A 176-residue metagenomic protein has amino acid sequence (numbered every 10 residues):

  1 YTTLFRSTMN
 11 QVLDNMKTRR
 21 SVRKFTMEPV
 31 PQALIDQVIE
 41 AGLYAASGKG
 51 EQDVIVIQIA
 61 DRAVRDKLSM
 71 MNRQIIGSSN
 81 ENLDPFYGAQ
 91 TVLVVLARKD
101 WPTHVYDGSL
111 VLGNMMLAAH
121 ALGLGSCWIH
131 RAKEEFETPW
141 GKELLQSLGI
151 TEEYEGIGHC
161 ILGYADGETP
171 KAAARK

Functional and structural regions predicted by a protein language model:
Y1-L4: Short, small-residue-biased leader/transition segments that mark boundaries at the very start of proteins
R6-T91: N-terminal amphipathic, basic helical "cap/leader" segment at the start of enzyme domains
D14-N15, S21, I150, Y154-K176: C-terminal helix-cap and adjacent tail motif
M27, A97, L162-Y164: Short beta-strand-to-loop capping motifs
G42, L93, K99-L144: Small-aliphatic-rich amphipathic alpha-helix that forms the alpha element of a beta-alpha
G48-E51, D84-Y87, L148-Y154, A173-R175: Solvent-exposed alpha-helices and their adjacent loops that cap or buttress functional pockets in soluble metabolic
D61-D66, K99-W101, D166: Short, charged/polar surface micro-motifs in flexible loops or helix N-caps
R73-S78, E143-H159: Short, conserved aromatic-histidine micro-motifs
